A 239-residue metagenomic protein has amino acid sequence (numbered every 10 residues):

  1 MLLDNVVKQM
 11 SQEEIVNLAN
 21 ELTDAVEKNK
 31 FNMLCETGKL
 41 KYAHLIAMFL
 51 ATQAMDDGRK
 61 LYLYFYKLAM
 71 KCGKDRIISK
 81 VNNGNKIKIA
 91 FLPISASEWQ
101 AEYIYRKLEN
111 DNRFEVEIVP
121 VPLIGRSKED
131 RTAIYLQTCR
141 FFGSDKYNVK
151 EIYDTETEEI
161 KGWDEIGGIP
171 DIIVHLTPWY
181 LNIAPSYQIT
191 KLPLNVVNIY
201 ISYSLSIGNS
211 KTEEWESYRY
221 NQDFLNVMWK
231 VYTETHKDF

Functional and structural regions predicted by a protein language model:
M1-P93, N110, L123: Non-catalytic N-terminal targeting/anchoring module and adjacent flexible stem/linker that precedes the structured
Q9, E13, N17, N32-E36 (+1 more regions): Active-site and donor-binding regions of nucleotide-sugar-utilizing enzymes
